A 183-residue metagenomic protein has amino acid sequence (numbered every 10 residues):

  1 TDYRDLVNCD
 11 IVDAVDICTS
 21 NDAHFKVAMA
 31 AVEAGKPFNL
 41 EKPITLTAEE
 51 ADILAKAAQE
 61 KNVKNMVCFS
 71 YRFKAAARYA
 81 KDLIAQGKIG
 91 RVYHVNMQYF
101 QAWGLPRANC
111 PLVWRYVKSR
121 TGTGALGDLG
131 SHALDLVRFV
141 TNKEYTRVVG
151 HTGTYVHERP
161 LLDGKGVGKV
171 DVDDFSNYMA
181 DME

Functional and structural regions predicted by a protein language model:
T1-N8: Short acidic low-complexity segments
D5, A14, K26, I53 (+3 more regions): Alpha-helical elements of Rossmann-like donor-binding domains used by nucleotide-donor carbohydrate transfer enzymes
D13-A14, H94: Short, Asp-centered acidic motifs that coordinate Mg2+ and/or phosphate in catalytic or ligand-binding sites
A14, S20-N21, F25-R72, G87: Beta-strand-loop-alpha-helix segment that lines the small-molecule cofactor/substrate pocket of alpha/beta enzymes
Y71-V170: Predominantly a Rossmann-like dinucleotide-binding segment in NAD(P)-dependent oxidoreductases
G166, S176-N177: Interdomain hinge/lid region at the active-site interface of Rossmann-like NAD(P)-dependent oxidoreductases
Y178-E183: Active-site beta-strand termini and strand-to-loop segments that position acidic
